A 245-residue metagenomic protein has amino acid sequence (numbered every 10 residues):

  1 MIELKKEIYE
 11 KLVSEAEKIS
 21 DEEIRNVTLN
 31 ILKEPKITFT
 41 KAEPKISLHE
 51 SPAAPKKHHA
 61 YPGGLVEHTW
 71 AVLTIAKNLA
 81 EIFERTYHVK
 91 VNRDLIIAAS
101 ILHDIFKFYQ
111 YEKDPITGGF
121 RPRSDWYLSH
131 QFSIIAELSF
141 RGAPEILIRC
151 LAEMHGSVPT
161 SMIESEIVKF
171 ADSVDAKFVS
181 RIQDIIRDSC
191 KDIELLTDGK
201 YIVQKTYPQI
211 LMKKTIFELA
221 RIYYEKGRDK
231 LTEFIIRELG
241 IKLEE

Functional and structural regions predicted by a protein language model:
M1-F120: Acidic/His-rich, divalent-metal-binding segments that scaffold phosphate/diphosphate chemistry
D21, P159-M162, G227: Intrinsic-disorder/low-complexity, polar/charged segments
A53-H58, E67-H68, E84-T197: Divalent metal-dependent catalytic cores for phosphoryl transfer on phosphate-bearing substrates
K200-E245: Terminal helices and disordered tails flanking the catalytic cores of nucleotide-processing hydrolases
